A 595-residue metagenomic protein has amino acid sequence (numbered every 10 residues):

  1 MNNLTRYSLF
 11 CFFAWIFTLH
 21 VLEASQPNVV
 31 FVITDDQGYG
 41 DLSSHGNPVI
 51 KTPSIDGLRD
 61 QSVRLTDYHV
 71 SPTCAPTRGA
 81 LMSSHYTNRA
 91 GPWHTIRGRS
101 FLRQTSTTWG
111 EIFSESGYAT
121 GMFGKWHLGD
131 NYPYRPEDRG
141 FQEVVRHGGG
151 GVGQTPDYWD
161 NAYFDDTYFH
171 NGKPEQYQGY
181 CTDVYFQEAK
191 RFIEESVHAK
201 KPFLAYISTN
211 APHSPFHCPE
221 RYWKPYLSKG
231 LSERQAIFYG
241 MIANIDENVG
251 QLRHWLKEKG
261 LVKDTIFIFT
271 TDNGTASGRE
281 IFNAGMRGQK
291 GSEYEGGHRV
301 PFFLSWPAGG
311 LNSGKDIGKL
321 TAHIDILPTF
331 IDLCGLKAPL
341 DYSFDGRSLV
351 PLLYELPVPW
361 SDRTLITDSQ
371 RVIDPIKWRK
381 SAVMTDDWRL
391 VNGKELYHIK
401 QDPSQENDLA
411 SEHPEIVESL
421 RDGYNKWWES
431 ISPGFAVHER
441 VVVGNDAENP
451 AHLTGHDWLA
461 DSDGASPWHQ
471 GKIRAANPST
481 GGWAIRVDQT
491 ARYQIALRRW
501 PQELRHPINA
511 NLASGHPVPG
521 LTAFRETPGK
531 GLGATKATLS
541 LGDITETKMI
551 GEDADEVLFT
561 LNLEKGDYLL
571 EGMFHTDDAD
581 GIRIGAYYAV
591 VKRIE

Functional and structural regions predicted by a protein language model:
V29-V30, D35, F113, K125 (+11 more regions): A short aromatic-rich beta-strand->coil structural motif
F31, Y39-G121, N131, R139 (+5 more regions): Active-site segment of extracytoplasmic enzymes that catalyze sulfate/phosphate-ester chemistry
S44-V49, R64-H85, G98-R99, M122-Y134 (+6 more regions): Short, solvent-exposed turn/loop segments enriched in Gly/Ser/Thr/Pro and often Arg
N47-T52, H69-T73, I96-T107, E175-Y185 (+6 more regions): A short beta-strand-to-alpha-helix junction
I50, Y132-G140, P215-C218, H254-G310 (+1 more regions): Histidine-centered active-site microenvironments of extracellular/periplasmic hydrolases and transferases
I96, R103, T107-Y118, L128-F203 (+6 more regions): Formylglycine-dependent
Q142-E143, G148-G151, T275-I281, G285-E293 (+8 more regions): C-terminal cap/loop subdomain of S1 sulfatases and analogous C-terminal strand-loop tails that border
S404, V417-E595: Extracytoplasmic
